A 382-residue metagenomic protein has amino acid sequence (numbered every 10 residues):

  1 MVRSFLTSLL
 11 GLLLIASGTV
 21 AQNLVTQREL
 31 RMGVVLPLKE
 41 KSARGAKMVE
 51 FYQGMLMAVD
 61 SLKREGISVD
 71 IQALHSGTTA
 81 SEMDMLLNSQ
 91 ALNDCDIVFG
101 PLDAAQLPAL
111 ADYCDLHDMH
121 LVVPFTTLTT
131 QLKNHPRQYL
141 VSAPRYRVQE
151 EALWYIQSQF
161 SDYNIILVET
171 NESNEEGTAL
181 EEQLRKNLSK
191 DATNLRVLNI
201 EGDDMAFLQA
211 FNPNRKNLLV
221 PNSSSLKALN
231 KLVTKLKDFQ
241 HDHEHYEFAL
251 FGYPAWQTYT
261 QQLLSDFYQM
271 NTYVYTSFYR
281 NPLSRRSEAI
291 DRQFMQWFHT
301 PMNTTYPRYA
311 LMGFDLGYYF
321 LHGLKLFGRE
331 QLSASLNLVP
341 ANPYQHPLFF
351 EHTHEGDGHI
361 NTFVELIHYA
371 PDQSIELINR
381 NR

Functional and structural regions predicted by a protein language model:
V2-G11, G18-R382: Extracytosolic ligand-binding ectodomains
